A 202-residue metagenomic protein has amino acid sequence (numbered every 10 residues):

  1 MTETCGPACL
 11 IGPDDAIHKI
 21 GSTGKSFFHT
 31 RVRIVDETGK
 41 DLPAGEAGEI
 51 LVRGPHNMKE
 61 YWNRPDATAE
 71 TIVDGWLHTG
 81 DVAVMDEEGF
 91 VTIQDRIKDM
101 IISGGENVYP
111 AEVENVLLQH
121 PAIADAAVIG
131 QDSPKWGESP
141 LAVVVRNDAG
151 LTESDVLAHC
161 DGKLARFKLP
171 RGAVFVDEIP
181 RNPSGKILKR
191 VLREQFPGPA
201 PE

Functional and structural regions predicted by a protein language model:
M1-T30, A44-G48, N57-K59, A69 (+2 more regions): Conserved ATP-binding loop and adjacent catalytic segment of the adenylate-forming AMP-binding
C9-P13, V35-D36, R53, V145: Short beta-strand-to-turn element immediately C-terminal to the catalytic PLP-Schiff-base lysine in fold type I
I17-K19, V35-T38: Glycine-rich, charged/polar anion/phosphate-binding loops that engage phosphate groups from diverse ligands
V32, D81: Short hydrophobic/aromatic patches on the structural cores and recognition surfaces of FHA
R33, E49-L51, M100: Residue-level detector of beta-strand face positions
T38-D41, G54, K59-N63, A67-E70 (+4 more regions): AMP-binding/adenylate-forming catalytic core of the ANL superfamily
A173-V176: General small-molecule cofactor/ligand-binding pocket signal
